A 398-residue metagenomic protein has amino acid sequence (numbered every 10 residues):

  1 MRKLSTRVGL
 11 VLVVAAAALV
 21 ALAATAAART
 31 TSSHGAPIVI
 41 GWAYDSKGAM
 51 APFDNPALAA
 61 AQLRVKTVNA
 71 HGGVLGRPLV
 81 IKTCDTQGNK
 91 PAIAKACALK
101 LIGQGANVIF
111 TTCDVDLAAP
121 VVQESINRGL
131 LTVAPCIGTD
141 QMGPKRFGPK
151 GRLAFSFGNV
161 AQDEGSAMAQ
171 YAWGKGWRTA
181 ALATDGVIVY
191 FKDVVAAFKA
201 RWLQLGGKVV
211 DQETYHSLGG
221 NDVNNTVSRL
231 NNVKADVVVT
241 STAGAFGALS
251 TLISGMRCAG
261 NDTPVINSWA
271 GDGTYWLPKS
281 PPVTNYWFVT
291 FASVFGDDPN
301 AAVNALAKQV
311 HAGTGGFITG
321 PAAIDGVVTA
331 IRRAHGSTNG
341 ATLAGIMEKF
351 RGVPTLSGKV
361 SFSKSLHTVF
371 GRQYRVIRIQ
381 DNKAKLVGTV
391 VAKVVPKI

Functional and structural regions predicted by a protein language model:
M1-V39, P396-I398: Short, low-complexity disordered leader/linker segments with a strong preference for bacterial N-terminal type II
R29-S33, V39, P52-A59, G72-K145 (+4 more regions): Beta-alpha junction/loop-to-helix N-cap segments that form part of ligand/metal-binding clefts
A36-P56, T179-D185: Short beta-strand segments enriched in small/hydrophobic residues
S46-P52, T83-G88, N107, R152-G158 (+4 more regions): Second-shell loop/turn segments in exported
F53-H71, E164, V189-V209, G326-T329: Short, solvent-exposed amphipathic alpha-helices that sit in or adjacent to ligand/effector-binding or catalytic
A106-T214, P264-F288: Extracytoplasmic ligand/sensor domains, especially the bilobed periplasmic-binding protein
I253-A322, V391-P396: Extracellular/periplasmic periplasmic-binding protein-like sensory domains
Q309-F317, V328-A384: Segments of small-molecule ligand-sensing domains
